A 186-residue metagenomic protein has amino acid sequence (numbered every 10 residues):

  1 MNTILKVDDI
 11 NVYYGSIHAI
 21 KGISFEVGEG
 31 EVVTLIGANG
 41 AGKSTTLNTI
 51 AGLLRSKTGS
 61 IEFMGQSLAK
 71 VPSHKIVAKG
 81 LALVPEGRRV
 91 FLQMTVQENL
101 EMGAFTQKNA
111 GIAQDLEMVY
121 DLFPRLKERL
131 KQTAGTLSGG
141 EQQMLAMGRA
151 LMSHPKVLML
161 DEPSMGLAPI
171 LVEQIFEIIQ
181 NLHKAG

Functional and structural regions predicted by a protein language model:
N2-G186: Glycine-rich phosphate-binding loops of nucleotide-dependent enzymes
